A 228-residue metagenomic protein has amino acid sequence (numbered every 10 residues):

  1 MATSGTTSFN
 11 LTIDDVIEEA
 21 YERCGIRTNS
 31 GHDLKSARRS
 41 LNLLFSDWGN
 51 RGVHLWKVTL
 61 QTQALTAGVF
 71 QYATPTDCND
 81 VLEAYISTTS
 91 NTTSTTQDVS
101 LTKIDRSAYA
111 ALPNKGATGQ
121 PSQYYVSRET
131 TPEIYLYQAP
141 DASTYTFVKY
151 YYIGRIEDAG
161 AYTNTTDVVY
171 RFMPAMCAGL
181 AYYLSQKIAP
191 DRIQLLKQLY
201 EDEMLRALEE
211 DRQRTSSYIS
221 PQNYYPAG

Functional and structural regions predicted by a protein language model:
M1-G228: Glycine-enriched, solvent-exposed interface loops adjoining structured elements
